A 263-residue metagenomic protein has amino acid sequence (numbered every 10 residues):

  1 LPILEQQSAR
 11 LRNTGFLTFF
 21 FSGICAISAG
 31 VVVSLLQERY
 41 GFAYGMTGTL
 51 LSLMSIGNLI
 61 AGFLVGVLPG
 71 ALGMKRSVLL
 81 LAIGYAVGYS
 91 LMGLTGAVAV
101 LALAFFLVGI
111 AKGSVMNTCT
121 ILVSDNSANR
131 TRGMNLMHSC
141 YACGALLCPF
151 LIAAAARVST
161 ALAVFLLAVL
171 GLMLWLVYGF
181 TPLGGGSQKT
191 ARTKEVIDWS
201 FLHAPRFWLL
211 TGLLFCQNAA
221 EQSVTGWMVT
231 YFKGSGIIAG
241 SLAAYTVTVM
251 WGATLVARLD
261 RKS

Functional and structural regions predicted by a protein language model:
L1-Q7, T181-L210: Juxtamembrane intracellular "pre-TM" segments in multi-pass secondary transporters
I27, M54-F63, L146, W251-L259: Residue-level signature of mid-helix packing/kink "hotspots" within the transmembrane helices of 12-pass Major
A29-G30, P205-T248: Extracytoplasmic gate region of multi-pass secondary transporters
I60-A97: Conserved MFS/SLC helix-loop-helix module at the cytosolic interface between two early adjacent transmembrane helices
G88, A99-L107: Paired small-residue
G113-S127: Intracellular juxtamembrane helix-capping segments at the cytosolic ends of symmetry-related transmembrane helices
R130, L136-L183: Helix-loop-helix hairpin linking two adjacent transmembrane segments in secondary transporters
K262-S263: Conserved small/polar residues in nucleotide/adenosyl-binding loops
